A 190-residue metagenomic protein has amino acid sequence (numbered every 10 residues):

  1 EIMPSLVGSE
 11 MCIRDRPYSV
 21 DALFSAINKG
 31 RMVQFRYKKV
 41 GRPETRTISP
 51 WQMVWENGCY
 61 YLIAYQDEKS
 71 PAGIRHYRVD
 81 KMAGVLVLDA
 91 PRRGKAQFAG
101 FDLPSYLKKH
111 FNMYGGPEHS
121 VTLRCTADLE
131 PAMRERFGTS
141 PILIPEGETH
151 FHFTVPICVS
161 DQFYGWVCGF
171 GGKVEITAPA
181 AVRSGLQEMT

Functional and structural regions predicted by a protein language model:
E1-G8, C12-I13: Single conserved hydrophobic/aromatic residue that forms the stacking wall/gate of nucleotide- or nucleobase-binding
L6, A72, E146-E148: Short, solvent-exposed coil/turn segments
L6, T47, H76, T154 (+1 more regions): Short aromatic/basic micro-patch
E10, R14-T122: Core beta-strand-centered patch of the WYL/Sm-like small regulatory domain
L103-T190: Polybasic (Lys/Arg-rich)
